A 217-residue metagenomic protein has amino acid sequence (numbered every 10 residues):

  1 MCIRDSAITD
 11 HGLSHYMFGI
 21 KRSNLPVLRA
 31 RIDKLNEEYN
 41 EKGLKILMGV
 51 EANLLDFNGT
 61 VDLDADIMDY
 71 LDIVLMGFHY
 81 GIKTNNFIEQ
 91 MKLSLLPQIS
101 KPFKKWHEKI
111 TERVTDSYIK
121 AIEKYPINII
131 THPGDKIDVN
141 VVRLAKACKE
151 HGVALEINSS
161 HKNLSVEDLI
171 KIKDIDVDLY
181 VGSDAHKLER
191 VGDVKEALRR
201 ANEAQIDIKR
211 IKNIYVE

Functional and structural regions predicted by a protein language model:
M1-I3: Short, small-residue-biased leader/transition segments that mark boundaries at the very start of proteins
S6-I8, V74, I130, L155: Hydrophobic residues within beta-strands of alpha/beta enzymes
D10-G12, E51-A52, F78-H79, P133 (+2 more regions): Active-site metal-binding loops of divalent metal-dependent hydrolases
H11, V177-G192: Short acidic/histidine-rich active-site segments
M17-E150, N202-R210: Extended substrate/RNA-proximal surfaces in nucleic-acid metabolism proteins
F18-G19, V139-A145, N163-I175, E189-N202: Histidine/acidic-residue-rich catalytic or RNA/ligand-binding cores of hydrolases and nuclease-related proteins
G152-N163: His/Asp/Glu-enriched short active-site or ligand-binding loop at hydrolase and phosphoryl-transfer sites
